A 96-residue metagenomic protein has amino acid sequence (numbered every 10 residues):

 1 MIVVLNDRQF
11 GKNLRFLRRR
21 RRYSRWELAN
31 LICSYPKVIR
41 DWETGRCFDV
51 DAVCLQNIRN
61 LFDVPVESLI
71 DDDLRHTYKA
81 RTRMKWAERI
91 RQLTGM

Functional and structural regions predicted by a protein language model:
M1-R20: A short, Lys/Arg-rich alpha-helix, primarily the initiator
L14, L28-A29, I39-W42, L69: Conserved hydrophobic/aromatic packing and binding residues within compact polymer-binding modules
R19, N30, N60: Alpha-helical residues within the helix-turn-helix
C33, V53-S68: DNA major-groove recognition helix of helix-turn-helix/homeodomain DNA-binding modules
C33-D49: Recognition helix of helix-turn-helix/homeodomain-like DNA-binding domains that insert into the DNA major groove
I70-M96: Short, charged recognition helix plus adjacent turn of helix-turn-helix-like nucleic-acid-binding domains
